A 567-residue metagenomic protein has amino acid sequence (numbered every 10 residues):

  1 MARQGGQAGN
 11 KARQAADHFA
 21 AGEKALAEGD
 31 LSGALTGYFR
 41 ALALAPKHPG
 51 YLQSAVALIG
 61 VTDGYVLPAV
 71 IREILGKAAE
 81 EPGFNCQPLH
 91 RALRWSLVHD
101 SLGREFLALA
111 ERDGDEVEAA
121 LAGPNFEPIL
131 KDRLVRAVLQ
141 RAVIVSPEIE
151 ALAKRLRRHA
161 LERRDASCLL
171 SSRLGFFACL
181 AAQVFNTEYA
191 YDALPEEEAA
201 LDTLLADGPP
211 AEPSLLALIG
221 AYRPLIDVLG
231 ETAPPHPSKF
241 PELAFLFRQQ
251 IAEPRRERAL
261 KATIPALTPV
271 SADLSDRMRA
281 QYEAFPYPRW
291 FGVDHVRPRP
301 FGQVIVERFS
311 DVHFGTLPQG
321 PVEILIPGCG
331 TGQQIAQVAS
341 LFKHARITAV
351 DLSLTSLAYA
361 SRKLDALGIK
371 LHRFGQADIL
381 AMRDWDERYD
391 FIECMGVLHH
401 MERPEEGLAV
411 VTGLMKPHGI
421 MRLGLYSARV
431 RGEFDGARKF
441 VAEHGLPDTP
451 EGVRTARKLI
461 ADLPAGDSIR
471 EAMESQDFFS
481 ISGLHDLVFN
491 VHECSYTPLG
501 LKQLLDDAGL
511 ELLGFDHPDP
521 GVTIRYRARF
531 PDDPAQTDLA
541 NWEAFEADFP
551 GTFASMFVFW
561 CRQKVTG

Functional and structural regions predicted by a protein language model:
A2-Q7, K11, D17-E23, A27-R277 (+2 more regions): N-terminal accessory segments
E81, A456-G567: Rossmann-like AdoMet/SAM-dependent catalytic core
T331-H344: Conserved SAM-binding loop of SAM-dependent methyltransferases across substrates and taxa, primarily the Class I
G368-A381: Conserved SAM-binding strand-loop segment of SAM-dependent methyltransferases
L380-I392: A short acidic, Gly/Pro-enriched loop at the edge of an enzyme's catalytic core that lines a small-molecule cofactor
D390-P404, S427: A short SAM/SAH-binding and catalytic strip from SAM-dependent methyltransferases
E405-H418: A short glycine-rich, Lys/Arg-flanked "PGG" loop and its adjoining helix->strand segment in the class I
I420-R470: Conserved class I S-adenosyl-L-methionine
